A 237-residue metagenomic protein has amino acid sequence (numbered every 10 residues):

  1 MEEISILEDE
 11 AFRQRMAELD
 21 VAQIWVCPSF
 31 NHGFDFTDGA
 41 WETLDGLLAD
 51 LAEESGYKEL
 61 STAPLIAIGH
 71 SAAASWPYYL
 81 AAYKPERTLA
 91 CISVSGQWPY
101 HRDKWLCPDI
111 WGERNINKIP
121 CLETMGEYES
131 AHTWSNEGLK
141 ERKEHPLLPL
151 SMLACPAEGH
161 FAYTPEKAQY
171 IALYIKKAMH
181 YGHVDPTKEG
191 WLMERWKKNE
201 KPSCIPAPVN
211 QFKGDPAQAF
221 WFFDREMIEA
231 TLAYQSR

Functional and structural regions predicted by a protein language model:
M1-E2, H70, P77, A81 (+5 more regions): Cell-envelope and extracellular/periplasmic
E2-L48: Active-site machinery of serine-nucleophile hydrolases
E8, F12, A40-L47, A73-W76 (+3 more regions): Stable alpha-helical elements in mature extracytoplasmic
Q14-L19, E59-S61, A72, Y83-K84 (+2 more regions): Extracellular/periplasmic catalytic domains that process cell-envelope and extracellular macromolecules
D35-S75, A82-T88: Gly/Ser-rich "nucleophile elbow"/oxyanion-hole loop immediately N-terminal to the catalytic nucleophile in hydrolases
L89-L173: The feature captures the conserved acid-bearing segment of alpha/beta-hydrolase catalytic domains
L148, P156-R237: Alpha/beta-hydrolase-fold serine-hydrolase catalytic core, especially in secreted/extracellular enzymes
